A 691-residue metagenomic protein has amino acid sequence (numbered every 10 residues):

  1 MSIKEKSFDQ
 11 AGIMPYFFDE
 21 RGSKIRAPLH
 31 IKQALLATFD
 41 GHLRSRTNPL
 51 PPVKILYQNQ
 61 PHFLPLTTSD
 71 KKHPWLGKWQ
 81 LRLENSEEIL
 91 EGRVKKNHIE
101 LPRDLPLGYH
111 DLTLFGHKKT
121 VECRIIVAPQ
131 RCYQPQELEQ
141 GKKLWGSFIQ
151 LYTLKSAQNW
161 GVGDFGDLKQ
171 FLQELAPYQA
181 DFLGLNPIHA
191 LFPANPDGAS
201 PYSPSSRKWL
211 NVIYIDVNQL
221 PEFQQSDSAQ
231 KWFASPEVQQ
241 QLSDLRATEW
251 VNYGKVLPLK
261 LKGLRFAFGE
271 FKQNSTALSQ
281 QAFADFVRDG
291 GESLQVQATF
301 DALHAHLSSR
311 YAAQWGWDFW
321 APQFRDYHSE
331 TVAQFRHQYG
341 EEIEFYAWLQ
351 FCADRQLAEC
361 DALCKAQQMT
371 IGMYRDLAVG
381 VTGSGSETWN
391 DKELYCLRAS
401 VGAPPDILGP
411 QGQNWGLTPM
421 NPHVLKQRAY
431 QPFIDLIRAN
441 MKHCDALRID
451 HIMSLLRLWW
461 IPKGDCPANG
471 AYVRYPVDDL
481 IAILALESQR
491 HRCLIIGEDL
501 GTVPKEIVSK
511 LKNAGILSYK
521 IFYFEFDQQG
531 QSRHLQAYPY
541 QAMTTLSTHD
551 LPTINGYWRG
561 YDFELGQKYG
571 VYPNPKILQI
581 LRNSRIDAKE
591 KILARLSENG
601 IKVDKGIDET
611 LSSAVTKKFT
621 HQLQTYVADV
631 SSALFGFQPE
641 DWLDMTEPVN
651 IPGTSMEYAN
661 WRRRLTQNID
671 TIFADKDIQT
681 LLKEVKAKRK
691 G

Functional and structural regions predicted by a protein language model:
M1-R46: Long, contiguous interaction/targeting segments characteristic of exported/extracellular or secretory-pathway proteins
R21-F39, V127, H304-S309, Q314-D318: Low-complexity, highly charged intrinsically disordered N-terminal segments that act as targeting/localization
D40-H73: Extracellular ectodomain segments of secreted/surface proteins
D70-L144, W160-E174, F182-P193: Extended acidic/polar, glycine-enriched regions that form or flank non-catalytic beta-rich accessory modules
L183-P187, C364, G372-A378, H443-S454: Short acidic catalytic loops
N195-D354, G380-L634, E640-W642, M656 (+1 more regions): Alpha-amylase-like alpha-glycosidases and glucanotransferases acting on alpha-linked glucans and related
C352-A366, T370: Active-site pocket-lining segments that scaffold enzyme catalytic pockets across diverse folds
G636, D644-G691: Structured C-terminal cap/extension of enzyme domains
